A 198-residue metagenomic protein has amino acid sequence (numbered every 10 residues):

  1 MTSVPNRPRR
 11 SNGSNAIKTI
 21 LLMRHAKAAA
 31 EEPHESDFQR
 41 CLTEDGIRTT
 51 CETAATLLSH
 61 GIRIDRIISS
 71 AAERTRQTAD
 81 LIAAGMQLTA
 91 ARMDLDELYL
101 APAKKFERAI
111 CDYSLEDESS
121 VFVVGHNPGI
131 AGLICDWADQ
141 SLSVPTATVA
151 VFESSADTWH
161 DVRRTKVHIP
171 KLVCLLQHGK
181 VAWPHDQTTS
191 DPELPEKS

Functional and structural regions predicted by a protein language model:
N6-K18: Extreme N-terminus of proteins, especially the signal/transit-peptide cleavage junction and the first residues
N15-A101, S141-V144, P192-E193, S198: Active-site-proximal alpha-helix that buttresses catalytic centers in soluble enzyme cores
T78-I82, F106, L133-I134: Hydrophobic packing residues within well-ordered alpha-helices of enzyme cores
L98-L115: Short phosphate-binding loop-to-helix
C111-F122, R164-G179: A polyampholytic, Gly/Pro-enriched intrinsically disordered region
E118-C135: A glycine-rich beta-strand to alpha-helix segment that forms a phosphate/ribose-binding loop at ligand/cofactor sites
A138-V173: Domain-level recognition of soluble alpha/beta enzyme cores, biased toward histidine phosphatases/phosphomutases
H168-S198: Charged phosphate-binding loop/patch that engages nucleotide di/tri-phosphates or the phosphate backbone of nucleic
